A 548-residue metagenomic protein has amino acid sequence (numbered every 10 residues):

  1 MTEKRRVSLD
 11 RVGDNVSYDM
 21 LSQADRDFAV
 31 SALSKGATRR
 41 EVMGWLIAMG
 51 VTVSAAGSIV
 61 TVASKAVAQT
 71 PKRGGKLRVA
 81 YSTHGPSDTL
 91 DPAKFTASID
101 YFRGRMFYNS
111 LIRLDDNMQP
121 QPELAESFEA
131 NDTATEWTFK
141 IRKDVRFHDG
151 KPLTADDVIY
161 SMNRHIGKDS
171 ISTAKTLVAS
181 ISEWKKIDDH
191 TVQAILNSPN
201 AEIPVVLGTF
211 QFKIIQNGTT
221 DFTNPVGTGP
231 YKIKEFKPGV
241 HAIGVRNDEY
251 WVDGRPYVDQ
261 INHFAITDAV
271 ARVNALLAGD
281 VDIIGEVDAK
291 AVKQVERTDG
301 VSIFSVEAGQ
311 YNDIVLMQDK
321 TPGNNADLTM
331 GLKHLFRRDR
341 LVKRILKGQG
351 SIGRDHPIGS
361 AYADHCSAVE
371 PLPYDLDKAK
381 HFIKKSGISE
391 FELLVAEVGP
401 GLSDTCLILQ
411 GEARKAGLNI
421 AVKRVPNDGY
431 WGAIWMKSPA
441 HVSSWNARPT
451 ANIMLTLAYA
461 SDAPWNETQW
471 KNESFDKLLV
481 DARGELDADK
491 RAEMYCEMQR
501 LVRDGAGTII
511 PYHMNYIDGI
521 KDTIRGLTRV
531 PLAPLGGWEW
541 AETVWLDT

Functional and structural regions predicted by a protein language model:
M1-E41, S64-K65: N-terminal secretory signal peptides
A80-D132, N163, V226-T228: N-terminal lobe/hinge region of extracytoplasmic solute-binding protein
D115-Q119, P199-N200, V205-N262, D268-V270 (+3 more regions): Gly/Pro-rich hinge or "lid" segments in bacterial periplasmic/extracellular proteins
K140, T173-N217: Surface-exposed binding/hinge segments that line and control ligand-binding clefts or catalytic entry sites
T219, E249-Q294, Q410-G411, N419-A421: Ligand-site clamp/hinge motif
I352-K385, G399-L402: Structural transition elements
A421-Y430, M454-D522, D547-T548: Extracytoplasmic/peripheral linker and loop segments enriched in polar/acidic and small residues with frequent Thr/Pro
D518-T548: Long beta-strand-rich cores associated with HINT superfamily self-processing modules
